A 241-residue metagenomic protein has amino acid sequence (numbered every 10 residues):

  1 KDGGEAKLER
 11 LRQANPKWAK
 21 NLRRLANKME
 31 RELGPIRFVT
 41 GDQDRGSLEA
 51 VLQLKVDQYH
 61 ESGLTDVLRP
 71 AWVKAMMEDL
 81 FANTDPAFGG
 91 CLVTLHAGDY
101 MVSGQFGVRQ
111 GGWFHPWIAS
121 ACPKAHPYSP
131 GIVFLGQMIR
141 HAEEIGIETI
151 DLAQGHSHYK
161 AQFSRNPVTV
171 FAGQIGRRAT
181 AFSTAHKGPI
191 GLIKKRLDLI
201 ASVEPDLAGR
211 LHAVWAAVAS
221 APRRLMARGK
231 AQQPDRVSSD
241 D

Functional and structural regions predicted by a protein language model:
K1-E5, G111, I145-A216, K230 (+1 more regions): Active-site/acyl-donor-binding loops of N-acyltransferases
D2-P127, R224-D241: A conserved beta-strand-loop-helix scaffold within acyl/acetyltransferase catalytic domains
R10-L11, D66, C122-A125, R140-A142 (+3 more regions): A short, structure-level motif marking secondary-structure boundaries and short turns
A26, G136-I139, S157: Short, well-ordered alpha-helical packing segments
V67, L135, Y159: Short, electropositive, low-hydrophobicity segments enriched in small/polar residues
D79-A82, Q137-E144: Short glycine/serine- and small hydrophobic-enriched flexible loop segments
P86-A87, G98-Y100, V108-Q110, V133 (+3 more regions): A structural signal for short secondary-structure junctions
H126-I139: Conserved acetyl-CoA-binding loop-helix of GNAT-fold acetyltransferases
